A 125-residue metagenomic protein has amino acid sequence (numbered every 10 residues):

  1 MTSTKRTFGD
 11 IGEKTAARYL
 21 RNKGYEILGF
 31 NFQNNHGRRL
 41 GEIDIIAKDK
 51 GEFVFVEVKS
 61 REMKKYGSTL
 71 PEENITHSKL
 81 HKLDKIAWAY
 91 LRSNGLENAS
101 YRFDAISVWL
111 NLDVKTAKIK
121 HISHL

Functional and structural regions predicted by a protein language model:
M1-K23, L70: Solvent-exposed, charged helical/coil patches that constitute nucleic-acid or partner-interaction surfaces
G9, E13, R39, I75-L80: Short, conserved glycine- and acidic-residue-centered signature motifs in active-site or ligand-binding loops
R21-R38: A short acidic/basic microdomain associated with nuclease active sites
L28, V56, D104-I106: Hydrophobic/aromatic beta-strand patches that form the interior of the parallel beta-sheet core in alpha/beta enzyme
N35, S60-L112: Catalytic cores of nucleic-acid endonucleases
G41-I43, V54, Y101-F103, A117: Change "...and in nucleic-acid phosphodiester-cleaving endonucleases..." to "...and in nucleic-acid processing enzymes
I43-Y66, L83: Conserved catalytic cores of phosphodiester-cleaving nucleases, focusing on short active-site segments
W109-L125: Short, low-complexity, polybasic intrinsically disordered segments
